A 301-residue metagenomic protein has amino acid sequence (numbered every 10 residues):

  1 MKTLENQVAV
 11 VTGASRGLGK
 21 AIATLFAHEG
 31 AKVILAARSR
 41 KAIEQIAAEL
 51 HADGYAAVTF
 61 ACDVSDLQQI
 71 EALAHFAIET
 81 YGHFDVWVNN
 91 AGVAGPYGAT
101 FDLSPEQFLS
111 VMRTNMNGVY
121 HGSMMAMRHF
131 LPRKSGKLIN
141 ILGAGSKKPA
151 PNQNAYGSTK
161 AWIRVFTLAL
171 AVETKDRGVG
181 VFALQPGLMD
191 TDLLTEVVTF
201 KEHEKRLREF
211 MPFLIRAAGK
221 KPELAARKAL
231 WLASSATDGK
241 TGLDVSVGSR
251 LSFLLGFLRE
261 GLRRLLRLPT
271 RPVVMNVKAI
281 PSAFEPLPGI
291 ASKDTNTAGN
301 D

Functional and structural regions predicted by a protein language model:
V8, S15-R16: Conserved glycine-rich cofactor-binding loop
E29-I46: Conserved glycine-rich Rossmann-like NAD(P)H-binding loop of the short-chain dehydrogenase/reductase
K41, A61-L73, P105: The beta1-alpha1 cofactor-binding region of Rossmann-like NAD(H)/NADP(H)-dependent oxidoreductases
G98-T100, S104-L109: Substrate-binding pocket helix/loop in short-chain dehydrogenase/reductase
S123-M124, L168: A short, exposed helix-loop element centered on a Lys and neighboring polar residues
K137-W162, T167-K175, L188: Catalytic loop of short-chain dehydrogenase/reductase
A183, E202-G256, E260: C-terminal helical subdomain
